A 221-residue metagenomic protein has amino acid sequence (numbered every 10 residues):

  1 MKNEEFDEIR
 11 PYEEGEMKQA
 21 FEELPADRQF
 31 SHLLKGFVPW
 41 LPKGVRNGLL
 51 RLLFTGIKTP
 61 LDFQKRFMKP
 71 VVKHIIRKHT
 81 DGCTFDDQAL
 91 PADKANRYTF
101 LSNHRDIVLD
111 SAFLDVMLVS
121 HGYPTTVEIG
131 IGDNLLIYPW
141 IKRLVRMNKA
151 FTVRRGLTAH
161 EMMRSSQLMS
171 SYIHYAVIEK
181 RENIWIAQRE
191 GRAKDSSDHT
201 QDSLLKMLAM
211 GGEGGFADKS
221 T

Functional and structural regions predicted by a protein language model:
M1-Y98, H104-D115, V119, T126 (+2 more regions): Membrane-anchoring hydrophobic helices of lipid-metabolizing enzymes
V72-T221: Soluble catalytic domains of membrane acyltransferases
